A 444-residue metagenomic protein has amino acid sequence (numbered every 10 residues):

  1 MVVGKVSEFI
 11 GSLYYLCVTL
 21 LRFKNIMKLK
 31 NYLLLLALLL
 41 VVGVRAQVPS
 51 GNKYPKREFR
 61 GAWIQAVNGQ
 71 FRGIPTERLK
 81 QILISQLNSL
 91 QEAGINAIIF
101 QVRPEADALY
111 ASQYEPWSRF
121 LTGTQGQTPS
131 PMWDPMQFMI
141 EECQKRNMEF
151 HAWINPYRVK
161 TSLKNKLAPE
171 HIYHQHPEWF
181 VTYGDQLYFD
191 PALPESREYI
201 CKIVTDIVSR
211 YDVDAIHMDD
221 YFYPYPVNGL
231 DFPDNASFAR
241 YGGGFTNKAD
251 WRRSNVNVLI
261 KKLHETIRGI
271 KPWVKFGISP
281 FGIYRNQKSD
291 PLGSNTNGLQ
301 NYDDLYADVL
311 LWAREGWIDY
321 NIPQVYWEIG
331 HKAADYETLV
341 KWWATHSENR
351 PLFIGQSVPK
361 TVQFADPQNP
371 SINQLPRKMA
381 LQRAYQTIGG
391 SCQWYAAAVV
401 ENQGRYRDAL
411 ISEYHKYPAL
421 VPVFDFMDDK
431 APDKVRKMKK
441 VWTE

Functional and structural regions predicted by a protein language model:
I64-A66, K275-N297, V325, L339-L375: Active-site clefts of carbohydrate-active enzymes
Q65, G69-E77, Y157-D206, R210 (+1 more regions): Active-site-adjacent "subsite" loops/lids of carbohydrate-active enzymes
Q81-A108: Catalytic domains of carbohydrate-active enzymes, especially glycoside hydrolases
F100, P104-I154, G244-I270: Aromatic-lined substrate-binding rim segments of carbohydrate-active enzymes
A108-G123, R158-G184, D220-G243, D290-L299: Aromatic- and acidic-residue-enriched segments that line the glycan-binding/catalytic groove of carbohydrate-active
K202-I203, R210, A215-M218, F222-G293 (+3 more regions): Active-site neighborhood of glycoside hydrolase catalytic domains
Y306-L310, R314-H331, R350-F426: Substrate-binding cleft of secreted/luminal carbohydrate-active enzymes
H415-E444: Pro/Thr/Ser/Gly-rich low-complexity, intrinsically disordered linker/stalk tracts
